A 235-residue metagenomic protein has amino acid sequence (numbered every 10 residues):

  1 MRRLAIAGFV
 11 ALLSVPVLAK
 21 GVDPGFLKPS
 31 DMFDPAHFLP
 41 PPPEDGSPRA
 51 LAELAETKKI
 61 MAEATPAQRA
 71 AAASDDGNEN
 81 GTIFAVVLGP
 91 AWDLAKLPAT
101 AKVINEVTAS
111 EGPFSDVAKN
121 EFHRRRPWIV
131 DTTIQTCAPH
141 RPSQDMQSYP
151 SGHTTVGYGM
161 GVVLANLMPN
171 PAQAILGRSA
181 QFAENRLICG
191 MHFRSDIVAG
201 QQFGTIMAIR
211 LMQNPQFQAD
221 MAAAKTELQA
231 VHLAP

Functional and structural regions predicted by a protein language model:
M1-L4: Positively charged n-region of N-terminal signal peptides that target proteins for export
S14-P16: N-terminal signal peptide c-region/cleavage motif recognized by signal peptidases
K20-I188, D220: Hydrophobic alpha-helical bundle signature of multipass membrane enzymes
R125-I129, V156-G157, I197-T205, K225-L228: Short alpha-helical linear motifs
Q181-M212, Q216-A219: Interfacial helix-loop-helix junctions of multi-pass membrane proteins
Q213-P235: Acidic, carboxylate-rich catalytic segments that either coordinate divalent cations
